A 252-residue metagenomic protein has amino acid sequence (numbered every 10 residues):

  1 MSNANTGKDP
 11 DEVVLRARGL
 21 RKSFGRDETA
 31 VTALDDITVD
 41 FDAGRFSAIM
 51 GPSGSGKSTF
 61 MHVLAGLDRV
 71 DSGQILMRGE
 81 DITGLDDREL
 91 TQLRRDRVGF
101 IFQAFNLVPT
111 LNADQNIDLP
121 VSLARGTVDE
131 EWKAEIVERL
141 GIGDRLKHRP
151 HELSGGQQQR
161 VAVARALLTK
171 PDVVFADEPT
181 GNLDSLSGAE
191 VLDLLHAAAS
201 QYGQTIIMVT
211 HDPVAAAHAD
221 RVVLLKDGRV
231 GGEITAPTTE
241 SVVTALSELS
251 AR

Functional and structural regions predicted by a protein language model:
S2-D9: Pre-NBD coupling/linker segments of ABC/ABC-like ATPases
V13-A219, L225, V230: ABC family nucleotide-binding domain
R229-R252: Conserved beta-strand-loop-alpha-helix hinge in the C-terminal portion of ABC ATPase nucleotide-binding domains
